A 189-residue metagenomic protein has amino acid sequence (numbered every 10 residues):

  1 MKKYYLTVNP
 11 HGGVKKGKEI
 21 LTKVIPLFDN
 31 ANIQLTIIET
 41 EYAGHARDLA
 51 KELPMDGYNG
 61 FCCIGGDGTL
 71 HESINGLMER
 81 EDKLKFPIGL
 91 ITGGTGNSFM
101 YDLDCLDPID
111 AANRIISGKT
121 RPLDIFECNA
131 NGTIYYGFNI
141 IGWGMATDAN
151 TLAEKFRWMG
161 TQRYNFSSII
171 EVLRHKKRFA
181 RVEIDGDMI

Functional and structural regions predicted by a protein language model:
M1-F61, N75, D110: ATP/NTP phosphate-donor binding region
P10, I64-G66, I91-G94: Glycine-rich beta-strand-to-loop/alpha-helix junction loops that act as flexible
T40, T69, T95: Ser/Thr-centric signal marking residues that sit in or immediately flank functional binding/regulatory motifs
Y42, G65-G66, G142: Helix N-cap/beta->alpha junction signal
A46, G68-S73, S98, L123: Short glycine/serine/threonine-rich phosphate/pyrophosphate-binding segments that cradle anionic phosphate groups
F61-G65, F99: Short coil/turn segments at secondary-structure boundaries
T69-K83: Short Gly/Thr/Asp-enriched flexible loops that form oxyanion-binding sites at enzyme active sites
R80-I189: Catalytic core of DAGKc-family lipid kinases
